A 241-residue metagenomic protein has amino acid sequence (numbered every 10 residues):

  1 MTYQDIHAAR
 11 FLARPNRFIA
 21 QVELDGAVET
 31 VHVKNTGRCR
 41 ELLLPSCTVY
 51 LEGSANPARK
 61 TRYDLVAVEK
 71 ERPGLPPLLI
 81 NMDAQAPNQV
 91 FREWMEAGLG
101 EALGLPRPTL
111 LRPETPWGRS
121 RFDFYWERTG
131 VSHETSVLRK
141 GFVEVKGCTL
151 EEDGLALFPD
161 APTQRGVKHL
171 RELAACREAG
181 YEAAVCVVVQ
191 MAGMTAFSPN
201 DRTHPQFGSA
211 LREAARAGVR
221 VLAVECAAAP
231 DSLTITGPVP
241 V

Functional and structural regions predicted by a protein language model:
N16-Q21: Short aromatic-glycine-enriched beta-strand elements
A27-E41: Beta-strand/loop nucleic-acid-binding surfaces
G37-Y50, A174: Short nucleic-acid-contacting surface segments enriched for D/E, G, S/T with interspersed K/R
P45-P57, E225-C226: Flexible glycine-rich surface loops and low-complexity tracts that mediate binding to linear polymers
R59-L78, I235-T236: OB-fold/S1-family single-stranded nucleic acid-binding modules
L78-Q85, V90-E96, G100-T149, K168-R171 (+2 more regions): Active-site metal-binding core of divalent-cation-utilizing nuclease and nuclease-like domains
G154-V167, R171-T203, E225: Nucleic-acid nuclease catalytic cores
Q190-V241: Domain-level recognition of nuclease-like catalytic cores that cleave nucleotide substrates
